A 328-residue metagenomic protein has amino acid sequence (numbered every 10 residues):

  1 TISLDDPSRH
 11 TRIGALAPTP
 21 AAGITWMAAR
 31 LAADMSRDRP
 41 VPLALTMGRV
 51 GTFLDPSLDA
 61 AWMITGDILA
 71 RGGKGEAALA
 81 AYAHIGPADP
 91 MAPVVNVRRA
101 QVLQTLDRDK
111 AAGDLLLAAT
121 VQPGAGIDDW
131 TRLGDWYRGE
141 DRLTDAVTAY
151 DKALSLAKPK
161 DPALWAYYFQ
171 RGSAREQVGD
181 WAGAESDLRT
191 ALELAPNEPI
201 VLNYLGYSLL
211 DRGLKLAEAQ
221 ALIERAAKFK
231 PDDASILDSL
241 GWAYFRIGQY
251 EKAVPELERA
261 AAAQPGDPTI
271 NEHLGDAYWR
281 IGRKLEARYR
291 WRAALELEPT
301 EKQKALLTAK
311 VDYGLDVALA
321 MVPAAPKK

Functional and structural regions predicted by a protein language model:
T11-M27, K158-W165: TPR-adjacent "capping" and linker segments in tetratricopeptide-repeat scaffold/adaptor proteins
P20, L54, P87-D89, V121-P123 (+5 more regions): Structural marker of alpha-solenoid helical repeat scaffolds
R30, I64, R98, R132 (+5 more regions): Canonical tetratricopeptide repeat
A33, D67, Q101, D135 (+4 more regions): Residue-level recognition of tetratricopeptide repeat
S36, A70, Q104, R138 (+4 more regions): Position-specific recognition of the canonical hydrophobic site in helix A of tetratricopeptide repeat
